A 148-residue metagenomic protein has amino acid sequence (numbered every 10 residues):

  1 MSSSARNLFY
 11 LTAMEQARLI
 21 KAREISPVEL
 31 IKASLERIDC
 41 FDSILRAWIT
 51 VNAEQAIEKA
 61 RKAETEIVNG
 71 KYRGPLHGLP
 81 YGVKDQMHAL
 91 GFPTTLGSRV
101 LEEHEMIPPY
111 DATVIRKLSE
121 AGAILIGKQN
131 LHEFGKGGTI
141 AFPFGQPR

Functional and structural regions predicted by a protein language model:
M1-E58: An N-terminal boundary/leader segment
A13, I67, D111-A112: Generic non-transmembrane alpha-helix signal with a bias for helix starts/N-cap capping motifs
E24-I25, K71-Y72, Q146: Residue-level recognition of short, well-ordered coil/turn positions that link secondary-structure elements
L30, V51, K71-L76, K128: Surface-exposed patches in mature extracellular/periplasmic domains of secreted proteins
D39-I44, T65, H88-T95: Secretory-pathway/luminal and periplasmic proteins that interact with or process carbohydrate-rich
E54-E64, S119-A123, H132: Long amphipathic alpha-helix in the N-terminal Rossmann-like dinucleotide-binding domain of NAD(P)-dependent
A63-P80: Immediate post-signal peptide segment of exported/extracytoplasmic ligand-binding proteins
L76-R148: Short glycine/serine-rich loop/turn segments
